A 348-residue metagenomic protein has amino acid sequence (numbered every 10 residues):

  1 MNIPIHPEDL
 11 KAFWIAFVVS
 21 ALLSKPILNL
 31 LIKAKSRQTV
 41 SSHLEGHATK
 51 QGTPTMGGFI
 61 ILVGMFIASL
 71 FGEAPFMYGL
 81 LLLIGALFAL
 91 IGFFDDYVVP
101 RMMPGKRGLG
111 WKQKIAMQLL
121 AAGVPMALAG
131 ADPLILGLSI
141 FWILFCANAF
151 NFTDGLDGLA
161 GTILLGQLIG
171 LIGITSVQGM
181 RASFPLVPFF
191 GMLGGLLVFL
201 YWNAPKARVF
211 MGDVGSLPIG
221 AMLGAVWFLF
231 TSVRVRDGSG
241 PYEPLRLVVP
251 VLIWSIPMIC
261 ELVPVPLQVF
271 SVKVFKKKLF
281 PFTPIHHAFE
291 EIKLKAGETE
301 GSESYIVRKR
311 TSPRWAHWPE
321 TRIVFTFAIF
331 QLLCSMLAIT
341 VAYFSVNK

Functional and structural regions predicted by a protein language model:
N2-L30, V63-L90, F94, P133-A149 (+1 more regions): Alpha-helical transmembrane segments
V18, A127-L128: Hydrophobic, aromatic-rich membrane-embedded alpha-helical segments
K25-L44: Membrane-interface helix-loop junction between the first two transmembrane segments
S41-T53, M103-M117: Juxtamembrane helix-capping/reentrant segments at transmembrane boundaries
A89-F94, L119-A127: Mid-bilayer segments of alpha-helical transmembrane spans in multi-pass integral membrane proteins that mediate
F94-G105: Hydrophobic transmembrane alpha-helix segments characteristic of membrane transport and insertion machinery
